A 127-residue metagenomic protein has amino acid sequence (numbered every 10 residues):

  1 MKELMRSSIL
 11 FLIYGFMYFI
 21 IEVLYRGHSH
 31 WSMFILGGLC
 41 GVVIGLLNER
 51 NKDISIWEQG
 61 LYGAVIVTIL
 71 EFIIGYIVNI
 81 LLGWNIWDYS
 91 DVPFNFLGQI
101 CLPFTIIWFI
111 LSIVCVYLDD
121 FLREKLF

Functional and structural regions predicted by a protein language model:
M1-F127: Aromatic-rich, lipid-facing transmembrane alpha helices and their immediate juxtamembrane interface loops in integral
